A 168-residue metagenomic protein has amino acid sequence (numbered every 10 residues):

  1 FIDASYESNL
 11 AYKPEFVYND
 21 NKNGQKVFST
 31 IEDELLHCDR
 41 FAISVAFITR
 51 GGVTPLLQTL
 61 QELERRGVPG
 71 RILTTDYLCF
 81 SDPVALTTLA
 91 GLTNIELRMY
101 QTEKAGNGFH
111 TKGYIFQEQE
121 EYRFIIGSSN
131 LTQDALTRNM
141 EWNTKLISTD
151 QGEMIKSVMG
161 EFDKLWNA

Functional and structural regions predicted by a protein language model:
F1-A168: PLD/PLD-like phosphodiesterase catalytic module centered on the HKD motif
